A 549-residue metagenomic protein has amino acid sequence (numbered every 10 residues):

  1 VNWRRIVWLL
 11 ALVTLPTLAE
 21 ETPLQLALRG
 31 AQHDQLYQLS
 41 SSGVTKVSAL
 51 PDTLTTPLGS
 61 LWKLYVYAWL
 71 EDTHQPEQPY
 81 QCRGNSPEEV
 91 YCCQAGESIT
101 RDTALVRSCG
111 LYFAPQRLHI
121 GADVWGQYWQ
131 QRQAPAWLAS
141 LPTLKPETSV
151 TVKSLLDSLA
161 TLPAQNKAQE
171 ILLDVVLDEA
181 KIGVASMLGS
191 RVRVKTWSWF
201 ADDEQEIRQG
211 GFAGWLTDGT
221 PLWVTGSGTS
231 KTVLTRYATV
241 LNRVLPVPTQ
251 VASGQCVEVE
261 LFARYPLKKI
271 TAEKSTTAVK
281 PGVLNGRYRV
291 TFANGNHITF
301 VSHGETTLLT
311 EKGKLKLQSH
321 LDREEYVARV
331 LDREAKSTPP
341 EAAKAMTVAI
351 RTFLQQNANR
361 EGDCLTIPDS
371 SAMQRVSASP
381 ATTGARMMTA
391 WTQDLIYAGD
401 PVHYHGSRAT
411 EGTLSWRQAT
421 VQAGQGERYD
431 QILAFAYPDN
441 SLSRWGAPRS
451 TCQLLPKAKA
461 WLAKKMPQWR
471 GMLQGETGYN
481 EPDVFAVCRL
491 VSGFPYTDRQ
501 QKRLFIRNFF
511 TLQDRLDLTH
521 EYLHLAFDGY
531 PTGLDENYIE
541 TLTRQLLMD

Functional and structural regions predicted by a protein language model:
A19, I171-R193, W197-Q209, A213 (+8 more regions): Conserved, single-site charged/polar hotspot
E20-A49, F212-T217, P221-T225, V484-A486: A short, well-structured edge-of-sheet supersecondary motif
T22-L24, Y80-I171: Active-site-adjacent helix/loop patches that line small-molecule binding or acyl-intermediate pockets
A31-Q38, G478-L512: Catalytic zinc-binding patch centered on the HExxH motif and its immediate surroundings that defines zinc-dependent
T55-Q78, A104, E260-R264: Active-site SXXK
T56, S60, Q513-L525: Short alpha-helical catalytic segment bearing the HExxH-like zincin motif of zinc-dependent metalloproteases
T73-H74, Y522-Y538: Catalytic Zn2+-binding segment of zinc metalloproteases
K502-L518, D528-L534: Short pre-active-site segment immediately N-terminal to the catalytic Zn-binding motif
